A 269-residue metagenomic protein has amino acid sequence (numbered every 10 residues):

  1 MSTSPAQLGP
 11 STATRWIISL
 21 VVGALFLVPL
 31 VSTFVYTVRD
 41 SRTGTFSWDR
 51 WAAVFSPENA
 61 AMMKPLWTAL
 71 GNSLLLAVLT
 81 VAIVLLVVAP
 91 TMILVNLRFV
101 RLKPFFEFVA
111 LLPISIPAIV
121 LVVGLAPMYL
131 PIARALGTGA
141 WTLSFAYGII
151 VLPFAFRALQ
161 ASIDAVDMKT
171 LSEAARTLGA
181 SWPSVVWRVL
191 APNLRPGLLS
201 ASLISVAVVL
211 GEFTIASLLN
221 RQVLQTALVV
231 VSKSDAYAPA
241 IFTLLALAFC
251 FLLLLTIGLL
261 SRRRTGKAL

Functional and structural regions predicted by a protein language model:
S2-I17, Q160-S172, R176-V189, A240-L269: C-terminal transmembrane helix and the adjacent membrane-cytosol boundary/short C-terminal tail of inner/organellar
T3-Q7, V78-A110, V123, P127-P131 (+3 more regions): Transmembrane-helix boundary motif in ABC transporter permease subunits
Q7-T12, T45-F46, R50-M62, L210-K267: Interhelical loop and adjacent transmembrane-helix boundary motif in polytopic membrane transport permeases
A13, L97-F106, A135-A140, W182 (+2 more regions): Membrane-helix interface segments
I17, F34, L66-L70, L74 (+6 more regions): Hydrophobic alpha-helical elements at and bordering transmembrane segments of multi-pass membrane proteins
I17-F26, I149, F156-L159, W182-G211 (+1 more regions): Transmembrane alpha-helices
V28-V38, A82, L86-P90, T142-F145 (+3 more regions): Membrane-embedded alpha-helices of multi-pass transport/permease systems
L97, I119-I149, A216, N220-Q222: Membrane-interfacial helix termini and adjacent extracytoplasmic/periplasmic loops of multi-pass transporters
